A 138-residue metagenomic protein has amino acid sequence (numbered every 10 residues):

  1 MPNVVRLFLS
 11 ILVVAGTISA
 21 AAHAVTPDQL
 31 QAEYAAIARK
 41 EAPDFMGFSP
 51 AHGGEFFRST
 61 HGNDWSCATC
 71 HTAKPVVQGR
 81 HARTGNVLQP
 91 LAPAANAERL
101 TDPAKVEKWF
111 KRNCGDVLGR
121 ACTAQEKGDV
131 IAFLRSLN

Functional and structural regions predicted by a protein language model:
M1-L9: Bacterial N-terminal signal peptides that target proteins for export
A15-H23: C-terminal segment of classical bacterial N-terminal signal peptides
T26-H61: Electrostatic cytochrome c docking/interface patches
A42-P50, T60-N63, R99, P103 (+1 more regions): Solvent-exposed, acidic/flexible segments
G62-P75, V130: The canonical Cys-X-X-Cys-His
G79-N86: Short cysteine/histidine-rich zinc-coordinating motifs and their immediately flanking basic loops
L88-A104: Short microdomains enriched in Cys/His and/or Lys/Arg
E107-N138: C-terminal capping alpha-helices of c-type cytochrome domains
